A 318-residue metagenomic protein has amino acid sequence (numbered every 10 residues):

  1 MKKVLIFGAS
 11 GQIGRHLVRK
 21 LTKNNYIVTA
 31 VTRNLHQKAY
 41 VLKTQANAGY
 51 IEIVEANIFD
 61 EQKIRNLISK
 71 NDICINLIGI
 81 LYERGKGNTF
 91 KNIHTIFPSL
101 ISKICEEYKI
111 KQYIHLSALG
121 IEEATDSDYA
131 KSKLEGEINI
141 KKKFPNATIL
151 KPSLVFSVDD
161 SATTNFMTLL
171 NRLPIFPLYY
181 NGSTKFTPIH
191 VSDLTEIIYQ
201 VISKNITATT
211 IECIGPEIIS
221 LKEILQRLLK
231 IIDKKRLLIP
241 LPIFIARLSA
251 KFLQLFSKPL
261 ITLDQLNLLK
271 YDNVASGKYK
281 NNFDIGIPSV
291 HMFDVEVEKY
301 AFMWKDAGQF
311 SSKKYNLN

Functional and structural regions predicted by a protein language model:
K3-Y26: N-terminal Rossmann NAD(P)H-binding glycine-rich loop of SDR-like oxidoreductase domains
I27, I80-L81, G87-I138, K142-K143 (+1 more regions): Conserved Rossmann-fold NAD(P)-dependent oxidoreductase catalytic core, especially the SDR/UDP-sugar
H36-E107, L119-E123: NAD(P)H-binding glycine-rich loop region in Rossmannoid oxidoreductase-like domains and their noncatalytic homologs
T125-S127, T148-M167, K185, I219: Flexible, glycine-rich beta-alpha linker
S161-A162, N181-I202, T209-E212: Substrate-positioning beta->alpha
Y179-T184, I211-I218, L229-D233, N282-G286: Glycine-rich Rossmann NAD(P)(H)-binding loop
T207-P216, K222-I224, R236-I239: A recurrent short beta-strand within the Rossmann-like NAD(P)-dependent oxidoreductase core
F244-N318: A hydrophobic C-terminal alpha-helical subdomain
